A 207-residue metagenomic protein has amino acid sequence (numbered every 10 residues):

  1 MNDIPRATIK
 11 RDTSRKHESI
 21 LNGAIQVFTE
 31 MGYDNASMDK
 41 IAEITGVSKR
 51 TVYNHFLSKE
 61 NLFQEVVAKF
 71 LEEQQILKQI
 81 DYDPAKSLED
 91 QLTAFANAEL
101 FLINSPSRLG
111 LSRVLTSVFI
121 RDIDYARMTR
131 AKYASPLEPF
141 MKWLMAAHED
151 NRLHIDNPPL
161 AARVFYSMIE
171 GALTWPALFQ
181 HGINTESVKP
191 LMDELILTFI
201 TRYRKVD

Functional and structural regions predicted by a protein language model:
M1-M31, N35-I44, N54-N61: Basic, helix-initiating cap at the start of DNA-binding domains
N22, E89-S105, L109, R113 (+4 more regions): Amphipathic alpha-helical segments that line or abut small-molecule/effector binding pockets and mediate allosteric
R50: Key DNA-contact positions within bacterial/archaeal DNA-binding proteins
Q64-F95, M145-A146: Amphipathic alpha-helical linker/stalk segments
K86, D90, I123-D150, P159-L160 (+1 more regions): Amphipathic alpha-helical packing segments from all-alpha helical-bundle domains
I103-R130, T174-L178: Amphipathic alpha-helical segments used for helix-helix packing
H148-L197: Hydrophobic/aromatic-rich alpha-helical bundle segments in the mid-to-C-terminal region
